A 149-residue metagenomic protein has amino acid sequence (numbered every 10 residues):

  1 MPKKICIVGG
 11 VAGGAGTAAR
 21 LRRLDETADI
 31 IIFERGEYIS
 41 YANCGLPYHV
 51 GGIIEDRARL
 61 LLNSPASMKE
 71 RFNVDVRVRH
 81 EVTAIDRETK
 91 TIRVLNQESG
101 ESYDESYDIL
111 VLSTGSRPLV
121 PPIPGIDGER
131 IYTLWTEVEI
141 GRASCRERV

Functional and structural regions predicted by a protein language model:
M1-C6, A66-R148: FAD-binding core/adjacent interface of flavoenzyme oxidoreductases
P2-V76: Beta1-alpha1 glycine-rich phosphate/pyrophosphate-binding loop at the start of Rossmann-like nucleotide-binding domains
